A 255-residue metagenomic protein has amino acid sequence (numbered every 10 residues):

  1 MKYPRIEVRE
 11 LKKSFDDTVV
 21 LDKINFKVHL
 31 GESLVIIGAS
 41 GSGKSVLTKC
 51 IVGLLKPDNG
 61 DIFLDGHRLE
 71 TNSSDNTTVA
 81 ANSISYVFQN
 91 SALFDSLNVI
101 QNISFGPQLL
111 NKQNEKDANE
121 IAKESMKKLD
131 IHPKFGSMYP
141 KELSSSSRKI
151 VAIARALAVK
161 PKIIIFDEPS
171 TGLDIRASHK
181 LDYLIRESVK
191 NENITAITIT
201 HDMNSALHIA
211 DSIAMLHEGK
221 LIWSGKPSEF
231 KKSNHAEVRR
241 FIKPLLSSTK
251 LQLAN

Functional and structural regions predicted by a protein language model:
V52: Helix-to-loop junction immediately C-terminal to a conserved catalytic motif
L69-S85, F230-S233: ABC ATPase NBD coupling module
K116-K134: Conserved ABC ATPase "signature" region
Y139-L143, S147: Conserved ABC ATPase signature
K160: Conserved catalytic motifs of ABC-family nucleotide-binding domains
I164-D167: Catalytic Walker B motif of ABC-type/P-loop ATPase nucleotide-binding domains
